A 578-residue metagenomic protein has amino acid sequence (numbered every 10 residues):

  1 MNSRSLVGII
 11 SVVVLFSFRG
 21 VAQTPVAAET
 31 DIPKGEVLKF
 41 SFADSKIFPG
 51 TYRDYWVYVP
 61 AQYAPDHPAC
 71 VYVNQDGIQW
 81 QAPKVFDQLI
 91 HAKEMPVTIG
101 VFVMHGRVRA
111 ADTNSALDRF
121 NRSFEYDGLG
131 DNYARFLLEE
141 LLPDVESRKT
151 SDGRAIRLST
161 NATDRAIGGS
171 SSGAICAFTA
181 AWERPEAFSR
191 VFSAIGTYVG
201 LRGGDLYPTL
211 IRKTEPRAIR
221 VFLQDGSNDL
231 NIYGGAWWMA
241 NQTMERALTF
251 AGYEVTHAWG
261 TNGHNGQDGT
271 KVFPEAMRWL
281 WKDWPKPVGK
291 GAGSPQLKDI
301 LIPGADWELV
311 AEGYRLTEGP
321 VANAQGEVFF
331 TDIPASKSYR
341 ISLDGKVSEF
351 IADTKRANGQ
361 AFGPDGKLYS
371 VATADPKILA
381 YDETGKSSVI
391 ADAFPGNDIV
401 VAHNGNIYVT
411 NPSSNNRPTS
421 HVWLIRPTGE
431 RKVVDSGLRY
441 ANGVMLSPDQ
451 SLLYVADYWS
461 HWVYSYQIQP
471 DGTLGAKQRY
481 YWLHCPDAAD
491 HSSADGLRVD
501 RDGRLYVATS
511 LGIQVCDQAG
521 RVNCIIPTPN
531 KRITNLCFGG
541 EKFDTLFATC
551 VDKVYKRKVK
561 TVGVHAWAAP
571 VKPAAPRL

Functional and structural regions predicted by a protein language model:
Q23-G289: Non-catalytic cap/lid and distal C-terminal segments of serine-dependent acyl enzymes
G289-D306, L474, H565-W567, A574-L578: Blade/loop signatures of beta-propeller domains
A292-P295, A305-K337: Beta-strand-rich domains and repeat architectures in extracellular enzymes and scaffolds, especially beta-propellers
D306-E312, K346-I351, G385-A391, E430-S436 (+2 more regions): A short beta-strand motif characteristic of beta-propeller blades
E312-V328, D353-K377, A393-H421, V434-L452 (+3 more regions): Beta-rich, blade/repeat-based domains predominating in secreted/periplasmic proteins but also intracellular
I333, T373, P412-S414, Y458 (+5 more regions): Short loop/turn segments immediately following the C-termini of beta-strands
K337-Y339, K377-L379, H421-W423, W462-Y464 (+2 more regions): A short loop-to-beta-strand structural motif that recurs across blades of beta-propeller domains
Y466-T473, V559-A566: Short loop/turn segments immediately following beta-strands, especially the blade-tip and inter-blade linker loops
